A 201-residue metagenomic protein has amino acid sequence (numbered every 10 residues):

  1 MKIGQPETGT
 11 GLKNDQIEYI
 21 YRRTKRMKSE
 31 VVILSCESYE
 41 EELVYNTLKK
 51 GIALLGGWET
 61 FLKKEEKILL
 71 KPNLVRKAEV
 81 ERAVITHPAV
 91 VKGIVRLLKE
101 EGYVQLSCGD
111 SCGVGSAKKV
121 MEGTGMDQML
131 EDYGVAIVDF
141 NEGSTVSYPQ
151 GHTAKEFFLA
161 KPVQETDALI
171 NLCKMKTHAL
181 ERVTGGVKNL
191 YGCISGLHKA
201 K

Functional and structural regions predicted by a protein language model:
K2-K201: N-terminal and secondary-structure boundary signal
